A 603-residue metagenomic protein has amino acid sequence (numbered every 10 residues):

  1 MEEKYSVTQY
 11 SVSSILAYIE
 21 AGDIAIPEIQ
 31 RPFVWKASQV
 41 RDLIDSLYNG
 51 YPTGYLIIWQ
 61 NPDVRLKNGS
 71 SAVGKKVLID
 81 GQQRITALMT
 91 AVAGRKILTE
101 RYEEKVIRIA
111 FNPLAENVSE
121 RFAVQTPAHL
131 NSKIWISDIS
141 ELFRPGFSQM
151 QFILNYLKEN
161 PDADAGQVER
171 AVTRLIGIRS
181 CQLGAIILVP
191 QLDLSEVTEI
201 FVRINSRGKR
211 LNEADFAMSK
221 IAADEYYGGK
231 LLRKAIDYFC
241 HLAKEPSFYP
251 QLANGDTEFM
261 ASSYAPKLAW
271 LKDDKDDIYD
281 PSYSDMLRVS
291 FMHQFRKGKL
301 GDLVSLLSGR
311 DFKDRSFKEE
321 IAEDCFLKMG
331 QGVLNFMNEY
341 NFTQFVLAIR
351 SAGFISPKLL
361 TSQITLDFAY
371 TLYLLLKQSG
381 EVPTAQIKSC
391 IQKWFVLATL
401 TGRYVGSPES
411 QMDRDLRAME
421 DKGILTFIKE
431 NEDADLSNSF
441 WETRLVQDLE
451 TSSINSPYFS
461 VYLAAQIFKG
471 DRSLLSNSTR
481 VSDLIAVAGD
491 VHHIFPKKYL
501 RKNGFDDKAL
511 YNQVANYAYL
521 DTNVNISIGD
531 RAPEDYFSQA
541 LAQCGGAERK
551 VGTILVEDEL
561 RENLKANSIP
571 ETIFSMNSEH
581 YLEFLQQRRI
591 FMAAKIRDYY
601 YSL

Functional and structural regions predicted by a protein language model:
E2-D285, V289, H293, K297 (+7 more regions): Basic- and aromatic-enriched surface patches that contact anionic nucleotides/nucleic acids
G81, V481-N516: Histidine-centered nuclease catalytic patch
G166-R170, I349-P357, L375-Q378, S482 (+1 more regions): Active-site-adjacent structural elements in folded domains
E196-E199, K299, G380-V382, G402-Y404 (+3 more regions): Short conserved micro-motifs at the rims of enzyme active sites and ligand-binding pockets
D256-R444: A cross-family structural signal marking well-folded subdomains
I387, R549-L603: C-terminal, well-folded lobe of enzymatic/effector domains
T399-V491, Y499: Intrinsically disordered, low-complexity N-proximal targeting/linker segments that flank membranes
Y511-A542: Short Cys/His-centered divalent metal-binding micro-motifs
